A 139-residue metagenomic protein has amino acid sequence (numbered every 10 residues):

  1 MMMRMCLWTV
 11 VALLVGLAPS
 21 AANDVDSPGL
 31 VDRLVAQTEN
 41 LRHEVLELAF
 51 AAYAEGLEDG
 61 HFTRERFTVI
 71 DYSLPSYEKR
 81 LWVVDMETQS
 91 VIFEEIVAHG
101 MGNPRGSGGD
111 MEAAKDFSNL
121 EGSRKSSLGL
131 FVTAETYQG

Functional and structural regions predicted by a protein language model:
M1-M5: Positively charged n-region of N-terminal signal peptides that target proteins for export
C6-G16: Bacterial N-terminal signal peptides
N23-G139: Cell wall/extracellular polymer interaction/catalysis modules
